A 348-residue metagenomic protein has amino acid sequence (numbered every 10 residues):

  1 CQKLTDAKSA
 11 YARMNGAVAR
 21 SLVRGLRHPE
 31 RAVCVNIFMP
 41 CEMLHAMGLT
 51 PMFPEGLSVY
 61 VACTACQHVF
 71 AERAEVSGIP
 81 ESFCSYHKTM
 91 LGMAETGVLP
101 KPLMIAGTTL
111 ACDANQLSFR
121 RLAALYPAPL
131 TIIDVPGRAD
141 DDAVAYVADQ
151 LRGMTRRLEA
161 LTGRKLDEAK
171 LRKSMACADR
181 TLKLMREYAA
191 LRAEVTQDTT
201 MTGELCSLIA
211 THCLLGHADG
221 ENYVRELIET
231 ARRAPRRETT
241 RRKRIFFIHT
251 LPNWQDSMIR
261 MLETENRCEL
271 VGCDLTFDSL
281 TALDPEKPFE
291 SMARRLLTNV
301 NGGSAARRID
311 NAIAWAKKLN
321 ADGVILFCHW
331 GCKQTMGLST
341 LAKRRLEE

Functional and structural regions predicted by a protein language model:
C1-R31, A148, R152, R156-A282 (+1 more regions): A charged, amphipathic alpha-helical module
R20, R27-P54: TRNA-binding/sensing appendages of the translation machinery
R31, P102-L103, D322: Conserved acidic residues
V33-E42, T109-N115, I248-Q255, W330-G337: Gly/Ser/Thr-rich loops at beta-strand to alpha-helix junctions that form or flank small-molecule/cofactor-binding
M43-E72, F246-I313, K317: Redox- and metal-dependent alpha/beta enzyme cores, enriched for Fe-S-associated oxidoreductases and cofactor-handling
V76-T96, V300-A314: Glycine-rich, highly charged phosphate/nucleotide-binding loops
Y86-A160: Acidic/His-rich segments in extracytoplasmic proteins that coordinate ligands and/or metal ions
G303-E347: C-terminal hydrophobic structural anchor segments that stabilize assembly/packing rather than catalytic chemistry
